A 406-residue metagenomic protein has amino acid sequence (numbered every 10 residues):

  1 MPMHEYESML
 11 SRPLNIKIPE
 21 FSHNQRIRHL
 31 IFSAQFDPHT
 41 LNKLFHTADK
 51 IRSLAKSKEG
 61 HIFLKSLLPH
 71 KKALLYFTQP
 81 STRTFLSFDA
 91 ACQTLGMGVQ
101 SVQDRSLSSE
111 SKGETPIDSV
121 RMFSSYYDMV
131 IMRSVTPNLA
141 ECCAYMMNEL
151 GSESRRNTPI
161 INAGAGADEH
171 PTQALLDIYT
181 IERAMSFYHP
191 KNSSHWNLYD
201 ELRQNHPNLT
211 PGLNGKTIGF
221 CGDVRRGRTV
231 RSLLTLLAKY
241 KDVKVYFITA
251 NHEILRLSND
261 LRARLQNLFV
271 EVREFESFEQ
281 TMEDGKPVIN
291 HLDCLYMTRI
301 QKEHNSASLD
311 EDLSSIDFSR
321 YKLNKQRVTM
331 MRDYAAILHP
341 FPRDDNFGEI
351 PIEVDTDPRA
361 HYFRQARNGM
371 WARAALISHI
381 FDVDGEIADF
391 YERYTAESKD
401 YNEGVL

Functional and structural regions predicted by a protein language model:
P2-L86: Positively charged, low-complexity intrinsically disordered leader regions
H29, E59-R183, Y188, D344 (+1 more regions): Phosphate/diphosphate ligand-binding glycine-rich loop within oxidoreductases
L67-A73, N214-I218, Y334: Phosphate-coordination loops involved in phosphoryl transfer and adenosine-cofactor binding
T78-A90, R183-T298: Glycine-rich phosphate/diphosphate-binding loop of Rossmann-like nucleotide-binding domains
S154, G212-N214, A238-K241, Q326-Y334 (+1 more regions): Short, conserved loop/helix-junction motifs that constitute active-site signature segments in enzyme catalytic cores
Q266-E353: Rossmann-like adenosine-cofactor binding region
M331-L406: Adenosine-phosphate binding glycine-rich loop
